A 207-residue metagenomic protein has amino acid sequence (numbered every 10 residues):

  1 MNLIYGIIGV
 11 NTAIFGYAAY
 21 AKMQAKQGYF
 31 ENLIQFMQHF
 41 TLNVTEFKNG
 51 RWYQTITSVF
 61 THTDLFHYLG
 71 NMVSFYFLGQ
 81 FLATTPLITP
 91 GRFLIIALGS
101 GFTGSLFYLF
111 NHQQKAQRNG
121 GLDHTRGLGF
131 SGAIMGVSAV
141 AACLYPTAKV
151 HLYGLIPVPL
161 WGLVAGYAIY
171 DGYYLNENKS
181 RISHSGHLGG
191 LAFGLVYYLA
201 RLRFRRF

Functional and structural regions predicted by a protein language model:
M1-F207: A detector for small-residue-rich transmembrane helices and their helix-helix packing motifs
